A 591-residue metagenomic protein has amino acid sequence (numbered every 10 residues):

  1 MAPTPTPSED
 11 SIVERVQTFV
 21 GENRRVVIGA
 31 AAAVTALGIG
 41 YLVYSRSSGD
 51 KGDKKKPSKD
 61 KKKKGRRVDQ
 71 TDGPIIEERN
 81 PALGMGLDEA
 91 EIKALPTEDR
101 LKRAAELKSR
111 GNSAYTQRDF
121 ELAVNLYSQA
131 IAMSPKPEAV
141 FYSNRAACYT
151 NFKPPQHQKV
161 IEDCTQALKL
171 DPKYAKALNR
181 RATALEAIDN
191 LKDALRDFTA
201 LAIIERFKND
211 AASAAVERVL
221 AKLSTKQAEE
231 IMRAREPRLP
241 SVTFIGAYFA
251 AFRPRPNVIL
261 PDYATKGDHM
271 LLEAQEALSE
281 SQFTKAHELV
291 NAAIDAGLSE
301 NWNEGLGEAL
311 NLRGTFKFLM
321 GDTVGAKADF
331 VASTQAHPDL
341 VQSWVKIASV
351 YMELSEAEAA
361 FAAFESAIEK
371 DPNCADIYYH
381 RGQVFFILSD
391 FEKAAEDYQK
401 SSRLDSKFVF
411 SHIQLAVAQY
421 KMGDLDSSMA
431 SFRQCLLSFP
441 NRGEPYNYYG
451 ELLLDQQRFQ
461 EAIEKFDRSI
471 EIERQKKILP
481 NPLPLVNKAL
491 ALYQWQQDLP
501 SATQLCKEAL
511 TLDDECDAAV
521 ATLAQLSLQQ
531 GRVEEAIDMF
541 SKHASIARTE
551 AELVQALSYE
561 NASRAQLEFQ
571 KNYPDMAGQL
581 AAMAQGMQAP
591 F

Functional and structural regions predicted by a protein language model:
A2-F591: Alpha-helical tetratricopeptide repeat
